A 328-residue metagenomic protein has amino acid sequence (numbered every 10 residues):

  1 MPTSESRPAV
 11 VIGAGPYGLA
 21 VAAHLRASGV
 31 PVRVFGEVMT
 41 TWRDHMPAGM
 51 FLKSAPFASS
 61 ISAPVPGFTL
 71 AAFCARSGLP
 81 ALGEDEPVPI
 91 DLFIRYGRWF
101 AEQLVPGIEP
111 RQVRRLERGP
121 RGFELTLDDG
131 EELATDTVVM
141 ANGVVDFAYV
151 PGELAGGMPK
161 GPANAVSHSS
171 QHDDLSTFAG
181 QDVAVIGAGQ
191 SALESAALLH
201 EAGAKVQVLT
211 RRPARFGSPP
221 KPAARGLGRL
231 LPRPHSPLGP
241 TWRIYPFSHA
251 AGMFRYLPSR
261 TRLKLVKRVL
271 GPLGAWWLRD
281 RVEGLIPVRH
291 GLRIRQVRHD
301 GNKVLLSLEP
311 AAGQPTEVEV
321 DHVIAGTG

Functional and structural regions predicted by a protein language model:
P2-M39, L82-Q190, E194-G328: Flavin (primarily FAD) cofactor-binding/catalytic cores of flavoenzymes
D44-P47, P219: Short, glycine/acidic-enriched capping/hinge loops at junctions between secondary-structure elements
M46-L79, H235-R255: Flavin (FAD/FMN) cofactor-binding and adjacent substrate-gating region of FAD-dependent oxidoreductase domains
